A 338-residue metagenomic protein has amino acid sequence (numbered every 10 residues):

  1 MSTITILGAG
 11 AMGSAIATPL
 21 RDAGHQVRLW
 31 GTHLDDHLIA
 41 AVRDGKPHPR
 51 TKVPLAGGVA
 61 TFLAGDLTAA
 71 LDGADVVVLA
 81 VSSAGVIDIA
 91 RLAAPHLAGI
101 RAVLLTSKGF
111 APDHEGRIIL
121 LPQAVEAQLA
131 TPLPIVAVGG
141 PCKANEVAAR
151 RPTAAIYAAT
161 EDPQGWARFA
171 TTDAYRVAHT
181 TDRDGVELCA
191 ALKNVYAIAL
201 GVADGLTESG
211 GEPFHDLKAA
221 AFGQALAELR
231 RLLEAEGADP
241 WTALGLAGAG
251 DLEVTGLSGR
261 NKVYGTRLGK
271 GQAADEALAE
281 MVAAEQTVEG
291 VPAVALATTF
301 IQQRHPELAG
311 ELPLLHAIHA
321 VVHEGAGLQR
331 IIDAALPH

Functional and structural regions predicted by a protein language model:
M1-P54, A60-G65, L92, D113: NAD(P)+-binding Rossmann beta1-loop-alpha1 motif at the extreme N-terminus of oxidoreductases
S2-T3, A102, I318: Residues that mark the start of a beta-strand
A9, G13, D35, V86 (+12 more regions): Generic structural signal for well-ordered, non-membrane alpha-helical segments in soluble metabolic enzymes
G57-A60, A64-D72, V76-P152, W166-R168: Rossmann-like NAD(P)(H) cofactor-binding subdomain of soluble oxidoreductases
H96, Q128-P134, P152-T242: Internal alpha-helical scaffold of NAD(P)-dependent oxidoreductase catalytic cores
L105, L133-G139, V177-T181, L244 (+1 more regions): General beta-strand structural signal in soluble alpha/beta enzymes
I198-D204, G223-L226, E234-H338: NAD(P)-dependent Rossmann-like dehydrogenase/reductase catalytic/cofactor-binding core
